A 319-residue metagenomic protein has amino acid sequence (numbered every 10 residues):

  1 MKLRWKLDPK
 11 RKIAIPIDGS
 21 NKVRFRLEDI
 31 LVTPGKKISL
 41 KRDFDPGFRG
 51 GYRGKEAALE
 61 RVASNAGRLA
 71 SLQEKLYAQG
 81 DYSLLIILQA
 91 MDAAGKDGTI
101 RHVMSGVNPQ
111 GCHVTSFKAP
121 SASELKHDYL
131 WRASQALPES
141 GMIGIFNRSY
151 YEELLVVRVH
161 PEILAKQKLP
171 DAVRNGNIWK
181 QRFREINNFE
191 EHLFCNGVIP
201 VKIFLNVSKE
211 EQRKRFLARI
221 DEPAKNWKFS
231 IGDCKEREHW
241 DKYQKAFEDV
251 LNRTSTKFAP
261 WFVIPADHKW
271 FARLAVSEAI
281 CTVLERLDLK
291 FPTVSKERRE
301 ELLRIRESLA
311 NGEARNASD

Functional and structural regions predicted by a protein language model:
M1-D319: Flexible, compositionally biased loop and terminal segments
